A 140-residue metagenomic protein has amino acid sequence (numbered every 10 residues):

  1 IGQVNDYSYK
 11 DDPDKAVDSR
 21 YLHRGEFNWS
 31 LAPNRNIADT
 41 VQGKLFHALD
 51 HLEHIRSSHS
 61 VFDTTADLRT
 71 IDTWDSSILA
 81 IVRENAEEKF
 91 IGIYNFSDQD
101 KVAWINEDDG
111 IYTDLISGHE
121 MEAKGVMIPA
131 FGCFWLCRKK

Functional and structural regions predicted by a protein language model:
I1-F90, F96-W104: Loop/helix patches that line or flank the sugar-binding groove of alpha-linked glycan CAZymes
V4, I81, H119, P129-F131: Compositionally biased, intrinsically disordered low-complexity segments
S30, I105-D108, P129, C137: A structural detector for beta-sheet-dominated domains
P33, N85, S97, D109 (+2 more regions): A broadly conserved detector of short glycine/acidic/proline-rich loop/turn motifs that flank catalytic sites and bind
L52, I91-N95, Y112, F131 (+1 more regions): Hydrophobic, well-ordered secondary-structure elements that form the walls of internal hydrophobic environments
Q99-S117: Beta-strand-rich binding/interaction modules
E122-K140: C-terminal beta-strand-rich structural cap/linker in extracellular carbohydrate-active enzymes
